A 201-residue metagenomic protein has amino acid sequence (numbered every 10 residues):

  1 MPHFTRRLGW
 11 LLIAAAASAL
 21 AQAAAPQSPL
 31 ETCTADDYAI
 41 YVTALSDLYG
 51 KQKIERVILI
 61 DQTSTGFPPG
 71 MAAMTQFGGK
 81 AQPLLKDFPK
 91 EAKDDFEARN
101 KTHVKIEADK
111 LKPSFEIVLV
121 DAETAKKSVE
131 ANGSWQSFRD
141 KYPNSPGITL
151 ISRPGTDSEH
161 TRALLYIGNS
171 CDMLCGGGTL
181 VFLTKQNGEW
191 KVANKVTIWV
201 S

Functional and structural regions predicted by a protein language model:
M1-L11: Bacterial N-terminal signal peptides that target proteins for export
G9-A19: Bacterial N-terminal signal peptides
Q22-L164, G168-G177, I198-S201: Flexible low-complexity loop/turn motifs enriched in small/helix-breaking residues
F182-V200: Short beta-strand edge/turn micro-motifs at domain boundaries
